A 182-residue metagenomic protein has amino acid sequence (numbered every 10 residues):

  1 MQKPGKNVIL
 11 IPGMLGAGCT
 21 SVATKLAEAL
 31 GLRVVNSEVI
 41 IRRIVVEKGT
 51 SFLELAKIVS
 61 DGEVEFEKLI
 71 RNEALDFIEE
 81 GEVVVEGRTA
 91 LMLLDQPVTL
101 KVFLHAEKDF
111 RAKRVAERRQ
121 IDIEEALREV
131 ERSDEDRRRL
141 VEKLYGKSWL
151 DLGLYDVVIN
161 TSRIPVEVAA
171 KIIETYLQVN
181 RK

Functional and structural regions predicted by a protein language model:
P4-I9: Pre-Walker A (Motif I) flank of P-loop NTPase domains
I11-L26: Glycine-rich phosphate-binding P-loop
A23, V34, I44: Glycine-rich phosphate-binding loops of nucleotide-dependent enzymes
E28-V35: Post-Walker A helix-loop "phosphate-sensing" segment adjacent to the P-loop in P-loop NTPases
S37-V85, T89, D109, I121-D122: ATP-dependent small-molecule kinase phosphotransfer cores that center on conserved nucleotide phosphate-binding segments
V64-E65, I123-A169: Small-molecule kinase domains that catalyze NTP-dependent phosphoryl transfer to phosphate-bearing small molecules
P97-R119, I123-R132: Conserved phosphate-donor/acceptor-positioning beta-strand/loop module used by diverse small-molecule
